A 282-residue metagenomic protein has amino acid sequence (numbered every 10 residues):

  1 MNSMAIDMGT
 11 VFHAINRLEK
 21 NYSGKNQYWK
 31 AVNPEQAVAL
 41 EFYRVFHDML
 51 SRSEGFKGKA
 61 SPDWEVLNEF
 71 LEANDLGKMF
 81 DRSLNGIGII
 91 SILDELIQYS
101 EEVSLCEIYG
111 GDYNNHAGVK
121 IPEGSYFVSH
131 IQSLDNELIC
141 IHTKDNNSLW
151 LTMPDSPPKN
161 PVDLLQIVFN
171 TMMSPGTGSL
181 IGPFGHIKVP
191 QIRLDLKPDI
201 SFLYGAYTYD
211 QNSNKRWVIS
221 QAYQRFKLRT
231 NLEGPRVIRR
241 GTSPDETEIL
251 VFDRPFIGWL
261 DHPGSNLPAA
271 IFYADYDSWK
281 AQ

Functional and structural regions predicted by a protein language model:
M1-Q282: Hydrophobic-core positions in well-structured secondary-structure elements of globular domains
